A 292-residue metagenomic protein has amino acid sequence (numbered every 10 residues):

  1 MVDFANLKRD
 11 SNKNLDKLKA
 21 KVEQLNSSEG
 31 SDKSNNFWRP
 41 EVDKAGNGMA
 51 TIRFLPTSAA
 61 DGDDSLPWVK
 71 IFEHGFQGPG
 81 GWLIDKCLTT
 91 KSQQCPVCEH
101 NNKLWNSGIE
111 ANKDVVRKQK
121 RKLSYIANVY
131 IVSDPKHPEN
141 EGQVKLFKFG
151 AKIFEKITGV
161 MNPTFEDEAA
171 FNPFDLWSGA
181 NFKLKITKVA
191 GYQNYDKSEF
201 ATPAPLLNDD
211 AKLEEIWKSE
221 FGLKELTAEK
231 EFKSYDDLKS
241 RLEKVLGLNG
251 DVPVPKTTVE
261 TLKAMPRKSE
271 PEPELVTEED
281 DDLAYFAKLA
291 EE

Functional and structural regions predicted by a protein language model:
V2-A170: OB-fold ssDNA-binding interfaces and closely related basic DNA-contact patches used across DNA replication/repair
L15, Y235, D282-L283: Alpha-helix initiation and N-capping motif
S28, L248, L289-E292: Surface-exposed polar/charged interaction patches
P96, L275-E292: Short acidic, low-complexity intrinsically disordered linear motifs used for protein-protein interactions
V132-V259: Compact mixed alphabeta submodule
V252-V276: Long, low-complexity intrinsically disordered segments
